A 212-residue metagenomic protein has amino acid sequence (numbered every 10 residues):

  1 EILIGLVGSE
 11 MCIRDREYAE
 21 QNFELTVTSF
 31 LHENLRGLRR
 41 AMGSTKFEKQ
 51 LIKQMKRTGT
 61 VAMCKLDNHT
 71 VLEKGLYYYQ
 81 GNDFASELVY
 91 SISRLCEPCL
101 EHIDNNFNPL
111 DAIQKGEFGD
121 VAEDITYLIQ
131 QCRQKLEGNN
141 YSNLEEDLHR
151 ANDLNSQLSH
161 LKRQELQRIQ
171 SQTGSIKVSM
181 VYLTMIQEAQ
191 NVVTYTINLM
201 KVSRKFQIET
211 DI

Functional and structural regions predicted by a protein language model:
E1-G8: Positively charged, low-complexity/disordered segments
G8-I212: Cytosolic, long alpha-helical scaffolding segments
